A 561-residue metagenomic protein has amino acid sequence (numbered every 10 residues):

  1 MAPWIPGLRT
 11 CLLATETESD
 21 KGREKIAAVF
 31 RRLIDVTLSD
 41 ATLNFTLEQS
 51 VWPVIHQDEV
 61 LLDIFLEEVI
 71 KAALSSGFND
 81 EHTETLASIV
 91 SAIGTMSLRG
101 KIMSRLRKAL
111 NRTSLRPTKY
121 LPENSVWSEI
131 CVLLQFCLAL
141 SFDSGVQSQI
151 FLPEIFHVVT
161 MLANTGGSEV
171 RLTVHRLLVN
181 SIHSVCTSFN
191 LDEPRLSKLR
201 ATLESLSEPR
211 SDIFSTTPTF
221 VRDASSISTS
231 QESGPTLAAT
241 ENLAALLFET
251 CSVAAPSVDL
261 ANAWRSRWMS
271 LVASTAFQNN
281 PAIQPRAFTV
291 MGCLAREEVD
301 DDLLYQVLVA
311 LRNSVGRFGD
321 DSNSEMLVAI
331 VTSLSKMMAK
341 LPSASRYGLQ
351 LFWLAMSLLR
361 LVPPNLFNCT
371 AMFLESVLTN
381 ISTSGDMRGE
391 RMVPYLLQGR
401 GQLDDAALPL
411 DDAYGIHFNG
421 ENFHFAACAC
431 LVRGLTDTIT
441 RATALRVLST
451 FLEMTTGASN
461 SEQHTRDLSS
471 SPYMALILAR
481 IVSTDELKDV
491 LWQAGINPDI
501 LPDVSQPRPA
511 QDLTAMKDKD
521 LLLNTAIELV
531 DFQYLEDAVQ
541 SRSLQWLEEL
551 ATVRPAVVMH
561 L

Functional and structural regions predicted by a protein language model:
M1-L561: Intrinsic disorder/low-complexity flexible regions in very large eukaryotic scaffold/regulatory proteins, enriched
